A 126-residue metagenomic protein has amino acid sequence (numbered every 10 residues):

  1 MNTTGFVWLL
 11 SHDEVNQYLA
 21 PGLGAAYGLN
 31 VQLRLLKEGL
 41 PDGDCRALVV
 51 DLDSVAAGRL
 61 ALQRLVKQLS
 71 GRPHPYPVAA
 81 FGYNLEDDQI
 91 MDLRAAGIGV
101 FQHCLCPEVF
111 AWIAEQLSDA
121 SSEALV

Functional and structural regions predicted by a protein language model:
N2-D13, L19-L23, L48: Conserved acidic segment of CheY-like receiver
D13-N16, L52-R59, N84-D87, P107-E108: Short acidic, S/G/P-rich loop/turn micro-motifs used as interaction or catalytic elements
Y18-A26, R64-Q68, Q89-G97: Short, aromatic/basic amphipathic alpha-helical patches
A20-D44: A short, well-structured beta->alpha microelement
C45-P73: Conserved phosphotransfer microenvironments
D51, Y76-Y83: Short beta-strand elements of ligand-binding domains
Y83-S118: Output/docking surface of receiver
S121-V126: CheY-like receiver
